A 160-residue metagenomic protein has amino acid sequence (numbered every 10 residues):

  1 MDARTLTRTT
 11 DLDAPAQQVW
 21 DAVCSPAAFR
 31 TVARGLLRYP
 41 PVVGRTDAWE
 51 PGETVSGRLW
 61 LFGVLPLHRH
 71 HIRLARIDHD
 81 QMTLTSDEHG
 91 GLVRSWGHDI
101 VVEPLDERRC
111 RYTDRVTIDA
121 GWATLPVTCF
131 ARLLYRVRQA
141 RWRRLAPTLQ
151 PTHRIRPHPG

Functional and structural regions predicted by a protein language model:
M1-E50: Hydrophobic ligand-binding cavity/cleft-lining segments
A3-D11, T54, R69, Q81-T83 (+2 more regions): Intrinsic-disorder/low-complexity, polar/charged segments enriched in Ser/Thr/Lys/Arg/Asp/Glu/Gln
R8-T10, R69-R76, E88-H89, G97-P104: Hydrophobic/aromatic beta-strand elements that line small-molecule binding cavities or substrate pockets in beta-rich
L12-A14, L61-G63, L92, I118-A120: Beta-strand elements of well-folded, non-transmembrane domains
D13-Q17, A75-M82, V101-R111: A short, structured loop/turn motif at beta-sheet edges
R30-T31, P40-H89: Glycine-rich portal/gate segments that line the openings of hydrophobic small-molecule binding cavities
T85-L133: Beta-strand/loop substructures that line and gate deep hydrophobic ligand-binding cavities in soluble
T117-G160: A conserved amphipathic terminal alpha-helix motif
